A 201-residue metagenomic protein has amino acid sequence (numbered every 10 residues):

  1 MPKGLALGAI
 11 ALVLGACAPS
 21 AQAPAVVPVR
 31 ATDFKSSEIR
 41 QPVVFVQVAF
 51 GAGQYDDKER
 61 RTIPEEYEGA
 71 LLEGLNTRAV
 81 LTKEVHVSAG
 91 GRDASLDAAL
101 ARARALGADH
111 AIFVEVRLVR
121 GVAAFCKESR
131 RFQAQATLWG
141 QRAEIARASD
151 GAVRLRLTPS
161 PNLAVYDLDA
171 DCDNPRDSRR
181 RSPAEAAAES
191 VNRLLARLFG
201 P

Functional and structural regions predicted by a protein language model:
M1-C17: Sec-dependent bacterial lipoprotein signal peptides
A16-K83, A196-P201: A structural "domain/chain start" motif
C17-R40, Q133, Q141-P201: C-terminal/domain-edge helix-coil "capping" segments
V48-F50, E115-G121, P161-N162: Generic short beta-strand segments
A52-R61, H86-G90, N174-R181: Second-shell loop/turn segments in exported
I63, Y67, L71, S95 (+4 more regions): Stable alpha-helical elements in mature extracytoplasmic
K83-A99: Acidic helix-start/capping segments at beta-turn-to-alpha-helix junctions
A94-L155: Surface-exposed short loop/turn segments
